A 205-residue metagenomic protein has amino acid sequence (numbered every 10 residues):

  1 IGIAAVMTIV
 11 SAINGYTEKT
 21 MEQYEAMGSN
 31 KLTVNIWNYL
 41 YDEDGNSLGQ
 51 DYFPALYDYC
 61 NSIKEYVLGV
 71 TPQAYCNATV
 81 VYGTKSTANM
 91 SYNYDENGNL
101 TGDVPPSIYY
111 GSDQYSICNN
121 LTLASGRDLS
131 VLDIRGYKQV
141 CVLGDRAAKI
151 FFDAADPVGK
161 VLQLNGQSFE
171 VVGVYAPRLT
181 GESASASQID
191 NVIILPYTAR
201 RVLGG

Functional and structural regions predicted by a protein language model:
I1-G15: Short, strongly hydrophobic transmembrane alpha-helices
I3, Y41-E43, T79-V80, I150 (+1 more regions): Short, solvent-exposed loop/turn segments at secondary-structure junctions
I9, N35, T71, R127-D128 (+1 more regions): Short loop/turn and capping residues at structural boundaries
V10-I13, K19-Q23, I36, I134 (+2 more regions): Ubiquitous "structural anchor" signal
T17-N97, T101-G102, A186: Membrane-proximal extracellular/periplasmic loop immediately following the first transmembrane helix
L100-G205: Hydrophobic secondary-structure segments that place a key small or acidic residue at a functional site
